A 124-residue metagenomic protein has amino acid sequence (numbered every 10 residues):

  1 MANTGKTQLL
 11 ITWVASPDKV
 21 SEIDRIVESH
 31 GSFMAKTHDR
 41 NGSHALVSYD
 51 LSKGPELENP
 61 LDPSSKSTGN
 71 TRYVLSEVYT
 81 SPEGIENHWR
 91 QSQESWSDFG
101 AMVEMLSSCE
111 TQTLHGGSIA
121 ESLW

Functional and structural regions predicted by a protein language model:
M1-V74, T80-Q91, E104-W124: Short S/T/G/P-rich N-terminal loop/turn motif that feeds into the first structured element of a domain
W96-G100: N-terminal soluble domains immediately following signal/targeting peptides that reside in extracytoplasmic
